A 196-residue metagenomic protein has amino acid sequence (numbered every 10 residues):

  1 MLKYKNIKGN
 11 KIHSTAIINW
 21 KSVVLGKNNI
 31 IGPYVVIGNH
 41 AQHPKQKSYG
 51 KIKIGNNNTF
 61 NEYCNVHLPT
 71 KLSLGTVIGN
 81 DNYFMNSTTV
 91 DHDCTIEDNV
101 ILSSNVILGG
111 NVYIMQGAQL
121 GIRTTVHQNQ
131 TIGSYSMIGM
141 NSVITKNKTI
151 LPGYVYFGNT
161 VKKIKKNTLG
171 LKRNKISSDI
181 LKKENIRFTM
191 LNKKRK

Functional and structural regions predicted by a protein language model:
M1-I31: N-terminal segments that cap or nucleate solenoid repeat domains
Y4-K8, I30-I54, E62-N65, P69 (+5 more regions): Glycine-rich hexapeptide-repeat left-handed beta-helix
